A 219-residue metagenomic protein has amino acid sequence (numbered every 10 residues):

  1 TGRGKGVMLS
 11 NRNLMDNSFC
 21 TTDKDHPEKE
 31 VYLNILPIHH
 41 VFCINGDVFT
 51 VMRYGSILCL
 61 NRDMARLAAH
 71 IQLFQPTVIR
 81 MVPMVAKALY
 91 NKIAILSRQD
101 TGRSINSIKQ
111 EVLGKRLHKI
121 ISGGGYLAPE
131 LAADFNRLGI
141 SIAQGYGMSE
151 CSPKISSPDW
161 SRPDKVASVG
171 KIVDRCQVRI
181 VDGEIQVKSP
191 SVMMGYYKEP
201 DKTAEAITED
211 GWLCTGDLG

Functional and structural regions predicted by a protein language model:
T1-G6: Conserved adenylation A10 loop of the ANL superfamily
M8-S10, S156-D159, V181: Short beta-strand-to-turn element immediately C-terminal to the catalytic PLP-Schiff-base lysine in fold type I
N11, M15-V31, I38-S107, E111: Conserved AMP-binding/adenylation subdomain of ANL enzymes
E28-K29, R116-L117, D210: Phosphate-coordination loops involved in phosphoryl transfer and adenosine-cofactor binding
V31-N34, Q186: Short, well-ordered beta-strand segments
L36-H40, G147, W160-S161, P190-S191 (+1 more regions): AMP-binding (ANL) adenylation modules
T77-M81, L89-P163: Gly/Ser/Thr-rich phosphate-binding loop
I172, R179-G219: Conserved ATP-binding/catalytic segment of the ANL
